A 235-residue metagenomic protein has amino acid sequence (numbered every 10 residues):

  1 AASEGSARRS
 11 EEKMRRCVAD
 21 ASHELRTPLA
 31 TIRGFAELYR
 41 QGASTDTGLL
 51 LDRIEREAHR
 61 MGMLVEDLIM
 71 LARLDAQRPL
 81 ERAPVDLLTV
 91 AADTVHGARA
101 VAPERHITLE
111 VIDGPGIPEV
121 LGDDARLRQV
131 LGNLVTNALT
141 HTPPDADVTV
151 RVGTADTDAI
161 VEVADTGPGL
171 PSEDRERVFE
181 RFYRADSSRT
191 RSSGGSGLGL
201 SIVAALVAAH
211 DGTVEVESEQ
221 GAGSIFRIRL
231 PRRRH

Functional and structural regions predicted by a protein language model:
R56-M61: Short alpha-helical segment of the dimerization/phosphotransfer core of two-component systems
A76-E81, E119-G122: Conserved micro-motifs of the catalytic ATP-binding
A83-H96: A conserved beta-strand-to-alpha-helix junction within the catalytic ATP-binding
A138-L139: Short helix-loop "hinge" at the ATP-lid/N-box region of the Bergerat-fold HATPase_c
D145-T157: Short beta-strand/loop element within the Bergerat-fold HATPase_c
L170-F182: Short conserved segment of the HATPase_c
D211-G212: Conserved glycine-rich
